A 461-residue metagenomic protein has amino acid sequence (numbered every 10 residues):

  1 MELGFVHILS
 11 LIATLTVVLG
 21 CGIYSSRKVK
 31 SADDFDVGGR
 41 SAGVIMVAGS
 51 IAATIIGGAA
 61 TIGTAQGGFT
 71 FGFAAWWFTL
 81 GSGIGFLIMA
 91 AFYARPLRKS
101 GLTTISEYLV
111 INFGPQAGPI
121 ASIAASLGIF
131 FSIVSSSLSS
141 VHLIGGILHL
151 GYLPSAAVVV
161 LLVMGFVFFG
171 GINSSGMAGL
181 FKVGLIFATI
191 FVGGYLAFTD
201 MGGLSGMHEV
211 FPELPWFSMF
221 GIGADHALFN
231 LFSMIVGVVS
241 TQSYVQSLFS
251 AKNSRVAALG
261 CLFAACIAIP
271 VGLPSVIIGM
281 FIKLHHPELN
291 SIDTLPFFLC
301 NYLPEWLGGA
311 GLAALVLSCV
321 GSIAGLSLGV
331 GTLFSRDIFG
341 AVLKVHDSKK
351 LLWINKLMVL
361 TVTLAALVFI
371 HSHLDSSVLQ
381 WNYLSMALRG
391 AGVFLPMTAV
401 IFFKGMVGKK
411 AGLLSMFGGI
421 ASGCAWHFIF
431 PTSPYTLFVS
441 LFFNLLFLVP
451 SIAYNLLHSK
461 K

Functional and structural regions predicted by a protein language model:
M1-K461: Membrane-embedded helix-loop-helix hairpins and adjacent transmembrane boundary segments in multi-pass transporters
